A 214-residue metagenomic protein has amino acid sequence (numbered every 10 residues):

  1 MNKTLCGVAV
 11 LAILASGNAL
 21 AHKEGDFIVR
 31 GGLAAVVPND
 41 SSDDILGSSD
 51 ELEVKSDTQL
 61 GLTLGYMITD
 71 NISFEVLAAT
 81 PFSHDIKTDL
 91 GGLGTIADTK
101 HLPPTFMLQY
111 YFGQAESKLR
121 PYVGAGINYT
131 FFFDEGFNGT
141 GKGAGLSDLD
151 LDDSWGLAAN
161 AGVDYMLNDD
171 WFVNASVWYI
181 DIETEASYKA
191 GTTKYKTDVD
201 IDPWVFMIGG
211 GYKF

Functional and structural regions predicted by a protein language model:
M1-G25: Cleavable N-terminal export/targeting peptides
H22-D26, A35, N39, G65-G139 (+1 more regions): Gram-negative (and chloroplast) outer-membrane scaffold detector with strong preference for beta-barrel transmembrane
K23, D50-S56, L93-K100, A144-D153 (+1 more regions): Replace "Gram-negative outer membrane beta-barrel proteins" with "bacterial and organellar outer membrane beta-barrel
R30-S56, L60: N-terminal targeting signals for Sec/Tat export/insertion, comprising classic cleavable signal peptides
S41-S48, D85-L93, F133-G145, E185-K194: Outer-membrane beta-barrel translocator domains and adjoining extracellular loop/strand segments of Gram-negative
T63-M67, F172-N174: Short, conserved structural micro-motifs that define repeat-unit consensus positions and nucleotide-binding loops
S83-K87, D98, N168-F214: Predominantly the C-terminal beta-signal and adjacent terminal strand-loop region of outer-membrane beta-barrel
Y122-N174: A charged, solvent-exposed segment within the mature domains of Sec-exported extracytoplasmic proteins
